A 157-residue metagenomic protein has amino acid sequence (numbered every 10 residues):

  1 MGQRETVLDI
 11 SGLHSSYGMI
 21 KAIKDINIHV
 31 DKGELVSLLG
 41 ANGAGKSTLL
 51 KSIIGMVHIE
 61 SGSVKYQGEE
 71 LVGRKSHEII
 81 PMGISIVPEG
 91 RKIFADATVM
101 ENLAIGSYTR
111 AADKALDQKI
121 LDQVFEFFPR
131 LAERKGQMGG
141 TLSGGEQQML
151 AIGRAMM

Functional and structural regions predicted by a protein language model:
G18, V36, R74, V99-L116 (+2 more regions): ABC-type ATPase nucleotide-binding domains, specifically the catalytic core motifs of the NBD
I20-K21, H77-E78: Short coil-to-beta microelement around the adenine-binding A-loop and adjacent beta1/P-loop entry of ABC ATPase
L39-A41: The feature captures the beta-strand-to-loop junction immediately N-terminal to the Walker
I54: Helix-to-loop junction immediately C-terminal to a conserved catalytic motif
G62-E70, M82, L116-L121: Conserved ABC transporter NBD signature motif
M138-L142, E146: Conserved ABC ATPase signature
A155-M156: ABC ATPase C-loop
